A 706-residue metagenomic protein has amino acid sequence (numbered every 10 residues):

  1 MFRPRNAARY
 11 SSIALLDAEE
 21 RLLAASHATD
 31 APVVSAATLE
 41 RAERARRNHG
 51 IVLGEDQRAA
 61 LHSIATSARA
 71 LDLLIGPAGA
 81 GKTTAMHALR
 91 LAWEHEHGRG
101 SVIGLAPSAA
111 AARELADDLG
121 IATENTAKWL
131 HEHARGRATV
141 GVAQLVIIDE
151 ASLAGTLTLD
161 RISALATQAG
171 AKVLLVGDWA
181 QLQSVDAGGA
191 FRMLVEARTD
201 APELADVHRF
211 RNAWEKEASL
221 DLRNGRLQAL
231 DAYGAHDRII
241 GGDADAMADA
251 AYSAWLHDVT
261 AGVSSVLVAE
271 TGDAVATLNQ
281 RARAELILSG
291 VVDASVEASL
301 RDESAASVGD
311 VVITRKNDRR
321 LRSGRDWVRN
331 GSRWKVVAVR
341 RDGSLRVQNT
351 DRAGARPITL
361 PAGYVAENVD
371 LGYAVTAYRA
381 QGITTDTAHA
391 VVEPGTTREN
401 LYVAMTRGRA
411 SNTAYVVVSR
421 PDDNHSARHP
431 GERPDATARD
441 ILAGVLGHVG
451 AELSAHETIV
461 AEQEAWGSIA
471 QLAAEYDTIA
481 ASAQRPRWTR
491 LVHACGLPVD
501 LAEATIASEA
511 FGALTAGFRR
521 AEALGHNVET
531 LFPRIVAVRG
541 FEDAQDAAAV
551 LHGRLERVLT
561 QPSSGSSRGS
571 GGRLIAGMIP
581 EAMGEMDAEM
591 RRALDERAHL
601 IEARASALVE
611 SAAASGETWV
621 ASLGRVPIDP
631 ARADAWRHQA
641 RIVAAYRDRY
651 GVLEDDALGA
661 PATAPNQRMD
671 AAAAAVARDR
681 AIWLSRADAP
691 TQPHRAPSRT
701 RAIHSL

Functional and structural regions predicted by a protein language model:
M1-R41: Interdomain "pre-motor" coupling segment immediately N-terminal to P-loop NTPase/helicase cores
R21, T29-R46, A59-A60, Q168 (+3 more regions): Conserved helicase motor core of P-loop NTPases
I51-A68: N-terminal pre-P-loop "Q-motif" helix
S67-L73, V263: Pre-Walker A (Motif I) flank of P-loop NTPase domains
L71-G234: ASCE P-loop NTPase helicase motor core
E94, G120, A151, N317 (+3 more regions): Short, surface-exposed secondary-structure boundary micro-motifs
N224, S323-R325, N330-Q484, R490 (+8 more regions): C-terminal accessory regions
I469-L706: Extended alpha-helical interaction scaffolds
